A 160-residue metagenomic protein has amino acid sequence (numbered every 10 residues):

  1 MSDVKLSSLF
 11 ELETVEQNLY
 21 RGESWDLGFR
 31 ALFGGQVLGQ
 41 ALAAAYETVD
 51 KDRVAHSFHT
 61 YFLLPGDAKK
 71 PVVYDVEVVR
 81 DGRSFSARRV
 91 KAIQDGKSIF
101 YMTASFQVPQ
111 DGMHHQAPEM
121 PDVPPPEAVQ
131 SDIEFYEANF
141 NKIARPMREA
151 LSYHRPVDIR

Functional and structural regions predicted by a protein language model:
M1-R160: Terminal targeting signals and extreme-terminal segments of soluble enzymes
